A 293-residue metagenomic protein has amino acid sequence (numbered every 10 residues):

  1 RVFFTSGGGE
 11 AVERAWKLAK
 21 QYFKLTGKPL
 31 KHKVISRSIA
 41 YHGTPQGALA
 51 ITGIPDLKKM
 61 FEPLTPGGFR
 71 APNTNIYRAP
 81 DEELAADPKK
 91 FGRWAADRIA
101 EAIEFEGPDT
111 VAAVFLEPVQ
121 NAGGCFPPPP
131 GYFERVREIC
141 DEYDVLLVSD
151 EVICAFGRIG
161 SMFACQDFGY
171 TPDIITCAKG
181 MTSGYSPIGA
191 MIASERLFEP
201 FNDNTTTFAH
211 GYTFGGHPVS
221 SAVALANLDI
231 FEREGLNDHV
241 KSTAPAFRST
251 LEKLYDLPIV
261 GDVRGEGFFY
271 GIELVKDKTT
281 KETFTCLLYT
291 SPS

Functional and structural regions predicted by a protein language model:
R1-S291: Conserved N-terminal phosphate-binding loop of PLP-dependent enzymes in the Aspartate aminotransferase
